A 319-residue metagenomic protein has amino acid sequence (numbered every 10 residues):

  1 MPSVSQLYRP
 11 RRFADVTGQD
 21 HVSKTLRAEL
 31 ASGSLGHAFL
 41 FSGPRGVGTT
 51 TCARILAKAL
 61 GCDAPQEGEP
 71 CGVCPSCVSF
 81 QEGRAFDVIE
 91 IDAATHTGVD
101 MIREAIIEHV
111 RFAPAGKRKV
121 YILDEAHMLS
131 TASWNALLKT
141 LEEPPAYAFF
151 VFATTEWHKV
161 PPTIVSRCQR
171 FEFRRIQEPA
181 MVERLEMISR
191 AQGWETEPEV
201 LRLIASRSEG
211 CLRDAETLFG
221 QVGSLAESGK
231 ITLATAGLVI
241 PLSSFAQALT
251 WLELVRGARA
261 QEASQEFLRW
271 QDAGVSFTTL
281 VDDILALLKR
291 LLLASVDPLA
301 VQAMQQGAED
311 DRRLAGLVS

Functional and structural regions predicted by a protein language model:
M1-R170, I188: P-loop/Walker A NTP-binding region and its immediately flanking N-terminal helices in P-loop NTPase folds
P75, S79-A85, M101-E104, P114-K117 (+2 more regions): Extended, largely alpha-helical regulatory/partner-binding modules appended to the mid-to-C-terminal parts
